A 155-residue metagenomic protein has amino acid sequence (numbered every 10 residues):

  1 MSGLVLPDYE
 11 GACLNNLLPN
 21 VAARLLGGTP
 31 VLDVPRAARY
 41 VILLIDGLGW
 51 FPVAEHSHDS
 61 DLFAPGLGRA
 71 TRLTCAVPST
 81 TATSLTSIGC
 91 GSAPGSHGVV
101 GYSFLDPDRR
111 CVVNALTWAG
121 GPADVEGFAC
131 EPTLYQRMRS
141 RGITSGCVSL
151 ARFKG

Functional and structural regions predicted by a protein language model:
M1-Y40, G47-T133: Active-site nucleophile/metal-coordination loop of metallo-enzymes that catalyze phosphate/sulfate and related
Y9, V148-G155: Catalytic-adjacent loop/helix segments of enzymes that bind and process anionic phosphate/sulfate esters
L44, G98, T144-S149: A structural signal for short, well-ordered beta-strand segments and their strand-loop junctions that often border
Q136-R141: Anion (oxyanion) recognition and catalysis
